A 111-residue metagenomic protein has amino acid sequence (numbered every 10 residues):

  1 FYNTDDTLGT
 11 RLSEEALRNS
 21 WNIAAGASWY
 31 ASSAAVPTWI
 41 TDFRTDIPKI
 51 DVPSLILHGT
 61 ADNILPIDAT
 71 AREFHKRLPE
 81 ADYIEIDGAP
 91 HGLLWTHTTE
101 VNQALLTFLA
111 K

Functional and structural regions predicted by a protein language model:
F1-K49: Conserved alpha/beta-hydrolase catalytic His-Asp/Glu region
A27, L65, T96: Residue-level signal for the nucleotide or nucleotide-sugar donor/cofactor binding architecture
R44-T45, R72-E73, T99: Active-site phosphate/pyrophosphate- and oxyanion-stabilizing loops and adjacent acidic/basic residues in soluble
I50, I56-H58, D62: Short beta-strand/loop motif that positions the catalytic acidic residue of the alpha/beta-hydrolase fold
D51-V52, E80: Active-site acidic short loop of glycosyltransferases
T60-N63, G88-P90: Acidic beta-to-alpha connecting loop that harbors the catalytic carboxylate
N63-A69: Conserved alpha/beta-hydrolase "acid-adjacent" motif
P79-K111: Catalytic active-site module of serine/aspartate enzymes centered on a nucleophile-bearing elbow/loop
